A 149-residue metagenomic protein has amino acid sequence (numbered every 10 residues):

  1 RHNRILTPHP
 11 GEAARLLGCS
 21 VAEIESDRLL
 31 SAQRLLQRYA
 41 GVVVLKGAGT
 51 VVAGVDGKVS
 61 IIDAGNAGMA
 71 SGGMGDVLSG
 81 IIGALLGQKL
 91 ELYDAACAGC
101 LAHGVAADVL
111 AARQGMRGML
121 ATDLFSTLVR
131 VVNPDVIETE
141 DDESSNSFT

Functional and structural regions predicted by a protein language model:
R1-A64, D135-T149: Glycine-rich phosphate/dinucleotide-binding loop and adjoining beta-alpha-beta core of small-molecule
P8-P10, L45-G47, G54, D63-A64 (+5 more regions): Active-site proximal loops enriched in glycine and acidic residues that flank catalytic Cys/His/Asp and coordinate
E12, S31, G80-I81, A106: A general alpha-helix detector
R15, S71-A102: Short, small-residue alpha-helix embedded
L16-L17, I62-M69, S79, G83 (+1 more regions): Short beta-alpha connecting loops at secondary-structure transitions that line or flank enzyme active sites
A22, D76, G87-Q88, R130 (+1 more regions): Short, well-ordered loop/turn and helix-capping segments at boundaries between secondary-structure elements and domains
R28-L36, L92-A106, A121-V129, S144: Short, well-structured alpha-helical segments that form the helix of a local strand-helix-strand
V105-T149: Charged C-terminal helix
